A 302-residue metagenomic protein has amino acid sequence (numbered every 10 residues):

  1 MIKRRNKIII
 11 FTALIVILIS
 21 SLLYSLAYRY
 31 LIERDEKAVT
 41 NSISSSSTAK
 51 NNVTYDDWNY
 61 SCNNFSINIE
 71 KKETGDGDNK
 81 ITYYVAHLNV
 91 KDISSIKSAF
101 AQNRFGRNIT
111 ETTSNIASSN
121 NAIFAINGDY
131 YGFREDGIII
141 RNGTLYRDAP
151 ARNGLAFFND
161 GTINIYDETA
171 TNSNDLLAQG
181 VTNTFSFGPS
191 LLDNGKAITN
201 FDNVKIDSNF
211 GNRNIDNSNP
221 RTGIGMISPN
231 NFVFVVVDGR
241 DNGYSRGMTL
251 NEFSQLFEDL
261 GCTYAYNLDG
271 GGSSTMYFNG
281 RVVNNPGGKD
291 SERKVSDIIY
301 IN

Functional and structural regions predicted by a protein language model:
I2-G154, N164-I165: Zymogen propeptides
K91-I93, Y131, T162, A170 (+3 more regions): Short, glycine-/Ser/Thr-/acidic-enriched flexible segments
A101-F105, T169-S173, V237-D241: Short, solvent-exposed aromatic-acidic interface loops
Y131-I215: Active-site-adjacent helix-turn-beta-strand microarchitecture at beta-sheet edges that either contains or buttresses
E135-F157, D207-T263, S273-N302: Conserved, well-ordered active-site substructure
